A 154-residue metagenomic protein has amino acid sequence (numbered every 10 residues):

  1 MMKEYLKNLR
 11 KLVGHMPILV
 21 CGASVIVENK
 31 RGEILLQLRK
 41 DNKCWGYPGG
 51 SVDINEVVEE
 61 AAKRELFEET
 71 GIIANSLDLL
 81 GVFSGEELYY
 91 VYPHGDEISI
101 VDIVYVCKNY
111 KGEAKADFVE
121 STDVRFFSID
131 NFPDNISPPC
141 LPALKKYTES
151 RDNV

Functional and structural regions predicted by a protein language model:
M1-S24: Acidic, metal-coordinating catalytic segment for phosphate/diphosphate chemistry, firing primarily on the Nudix
V20, N29, K40-N42, Y47 (+2 more regions): Short connector loops at helix/strand junctions that flank enzyme active sites, especially segments positioning acidic
V20-G22, R31, S121: A structure-centric signal for secondary-structure junctions around beta-strands
E28-I34, D41-K43, S84-L88, N109-G112: Short, charged/polar surface micro-motifs in flexible loops or helix N-caps
N29-E69: Conserved Nudix-box catalytic region and its N-terminal flanking loop in Nudix hydrolases and closely related
V52-D78, G85-P142: Unchanged
P138-V154: Charged phosphate-binding loop/patch that engages nucleotide di/tri-phosphates or the phosphate backbone of nucleic
